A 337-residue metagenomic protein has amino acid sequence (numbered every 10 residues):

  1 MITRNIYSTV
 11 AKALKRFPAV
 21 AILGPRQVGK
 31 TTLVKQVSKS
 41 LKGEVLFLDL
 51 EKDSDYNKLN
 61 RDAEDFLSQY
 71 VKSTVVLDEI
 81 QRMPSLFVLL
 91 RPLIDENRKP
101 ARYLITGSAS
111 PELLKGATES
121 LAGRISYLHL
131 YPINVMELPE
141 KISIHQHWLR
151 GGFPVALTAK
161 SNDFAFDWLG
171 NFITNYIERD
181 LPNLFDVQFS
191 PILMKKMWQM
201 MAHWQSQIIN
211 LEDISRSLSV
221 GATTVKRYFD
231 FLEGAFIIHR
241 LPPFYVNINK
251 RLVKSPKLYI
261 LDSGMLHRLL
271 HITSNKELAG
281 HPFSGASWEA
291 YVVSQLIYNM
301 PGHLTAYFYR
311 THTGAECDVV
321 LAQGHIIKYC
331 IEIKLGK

Functional and structural regions predicted by a protein language model:
T3, Y7-S8, K12-A21, P25-Q27 (+6 more regions): A cross-kingdom feature that marks ATP-driven nucleic-acid transaction machinery
L48, V75-D78, I209: Hydrophobic positions in the central parallel beta-sheet of the AAA+
E51, E79-M83, A109: Conserved Walker B
Y56-V75: Conserved alpha-helical scaffold flanking the Walker A/P-loop in AAA+ ATPase domains
Y70-L86: Conserved P-loop NTPase "ATPase switch" module shared by AAA+ and STAND
F87-P111, T118-E119: Conserved catalytic/switch belt of AAA+ P-loop NTPases
P111-S126, I142: Short regulatory helix/loop adjacent to the ATP-binding pocket of P-loop NTPases
H129-S287, Y291-N299, L304-H312: Interdomain hinge/linker elements that couple catalytic modules in large macromolecular machines
